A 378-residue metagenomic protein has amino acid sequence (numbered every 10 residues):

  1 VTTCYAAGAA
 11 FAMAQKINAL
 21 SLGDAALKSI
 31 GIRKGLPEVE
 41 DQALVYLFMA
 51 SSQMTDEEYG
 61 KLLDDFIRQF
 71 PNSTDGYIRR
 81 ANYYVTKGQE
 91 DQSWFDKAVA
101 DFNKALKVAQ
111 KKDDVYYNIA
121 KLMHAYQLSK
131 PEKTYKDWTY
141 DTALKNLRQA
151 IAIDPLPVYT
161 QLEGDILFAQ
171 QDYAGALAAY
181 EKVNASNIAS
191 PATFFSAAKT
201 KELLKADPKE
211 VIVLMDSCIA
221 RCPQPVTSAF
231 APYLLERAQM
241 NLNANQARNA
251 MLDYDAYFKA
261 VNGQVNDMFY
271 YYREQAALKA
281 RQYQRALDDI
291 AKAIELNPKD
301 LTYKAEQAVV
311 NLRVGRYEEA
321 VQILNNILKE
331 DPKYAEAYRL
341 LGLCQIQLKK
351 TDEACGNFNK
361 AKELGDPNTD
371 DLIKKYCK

Functional and structural regions predicted by a protein language model:
V1, E40-Q42, S73, K112 (+8 more regions): Residue-level recognition of tetratricopeptide repeat
Y5, Q42, Y46, R79 (+8 more regions): Canonical tetratricopeptide repeat
A12-M13, Q53, T86, A125-Y126 (+6 more regions): Register position in tetratricopeptide repeats
A26-S29, R33, D65-F66, K104-A105 (+8 more regions): Canonical positions in the second alpha-helix
I32, L36, Q69, V108 (+7 more regions): Structural marker of alpha-solenoid helical repeat scaffolds
L343, Q347-K378: Terminal, low-structured helical/coil segments at or just beyond the last alpha-helical repeat
